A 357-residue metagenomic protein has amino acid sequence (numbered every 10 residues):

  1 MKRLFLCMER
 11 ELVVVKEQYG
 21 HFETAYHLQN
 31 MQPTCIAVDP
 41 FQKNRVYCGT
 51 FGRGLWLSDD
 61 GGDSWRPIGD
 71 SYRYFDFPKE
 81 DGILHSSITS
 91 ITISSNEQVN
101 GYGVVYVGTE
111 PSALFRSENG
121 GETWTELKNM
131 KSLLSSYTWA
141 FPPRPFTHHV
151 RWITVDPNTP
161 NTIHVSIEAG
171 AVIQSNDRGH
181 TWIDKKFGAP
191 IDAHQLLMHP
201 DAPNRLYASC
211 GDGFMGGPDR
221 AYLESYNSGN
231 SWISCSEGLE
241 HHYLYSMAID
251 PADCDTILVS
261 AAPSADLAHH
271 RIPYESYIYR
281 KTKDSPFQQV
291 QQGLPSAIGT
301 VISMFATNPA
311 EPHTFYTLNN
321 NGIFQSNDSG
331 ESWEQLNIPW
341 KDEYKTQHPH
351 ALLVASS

Functional and structural regions predicted by a protein language model:
M1-S357: Extracellular glycan-interacting surfaces
